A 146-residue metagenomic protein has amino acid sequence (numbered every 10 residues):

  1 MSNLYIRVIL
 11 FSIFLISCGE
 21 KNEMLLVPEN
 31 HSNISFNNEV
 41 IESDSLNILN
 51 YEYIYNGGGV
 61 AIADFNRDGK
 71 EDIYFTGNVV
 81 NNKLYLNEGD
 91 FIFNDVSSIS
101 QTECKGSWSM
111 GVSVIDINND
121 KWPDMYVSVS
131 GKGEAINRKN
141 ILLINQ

Functional and structural regions predicted by a protein language model:
S2-F11: Sec-dependent signal peptide recognition, specifically the positively charged N-region followed immediately by
F11-C18: Hydrophobic h-region of N-terminal signal peptides that target proteins for export in Gram-negative bacteria
C18-Q146: Acidic, glycine/proline-rich Ca2+-coordinating loop motifs
